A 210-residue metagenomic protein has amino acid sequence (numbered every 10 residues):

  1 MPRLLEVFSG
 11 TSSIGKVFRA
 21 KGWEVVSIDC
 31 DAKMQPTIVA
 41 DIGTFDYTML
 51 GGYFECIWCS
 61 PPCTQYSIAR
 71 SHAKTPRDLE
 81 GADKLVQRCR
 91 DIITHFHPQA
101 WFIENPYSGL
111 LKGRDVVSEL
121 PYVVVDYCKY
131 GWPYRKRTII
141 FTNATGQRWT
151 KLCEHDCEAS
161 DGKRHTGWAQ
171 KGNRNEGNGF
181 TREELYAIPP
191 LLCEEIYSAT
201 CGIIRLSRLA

Functional and structural regions predicted by a protein language model:
M1-A210: Conserved active-site and SAM-binding loop architecture of S-adenosyl-L-methionine-dependent nucleic-acid
